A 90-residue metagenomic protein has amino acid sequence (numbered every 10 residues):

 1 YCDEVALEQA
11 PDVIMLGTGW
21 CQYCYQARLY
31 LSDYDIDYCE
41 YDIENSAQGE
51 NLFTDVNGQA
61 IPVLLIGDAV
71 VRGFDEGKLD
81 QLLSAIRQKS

Functional and structural regions predicted by a protein language model:
Y1-I36: Local sequence-structure signature of Cys/Sec-based thiol-disulfide redox active-site neighborhoods
Y1-V13, Y41, Q48, D80-S90: Extracytoplasmic thiol/disulfide redox context detector
G17-W20, C24, S46, R72 (+1 more regions): Solvent-exposed, acidic/flexible segments
S32-I36, T54, G58, S84-Q88: Sec-exported extracytoplasmic/periplasmic mature domains
I36-E50, G58-I61: Thiol-based oxidoreductase modules, predominantly thioredoxin-like and allied folds used for disulfide exchange
A60-R72: A short, hydrophobic beta-strand/beta-hairpin element that forms part of a small beta-sheet core
A69-A85: C-terminal cap of thioredoxin/glutaredoxin-like
